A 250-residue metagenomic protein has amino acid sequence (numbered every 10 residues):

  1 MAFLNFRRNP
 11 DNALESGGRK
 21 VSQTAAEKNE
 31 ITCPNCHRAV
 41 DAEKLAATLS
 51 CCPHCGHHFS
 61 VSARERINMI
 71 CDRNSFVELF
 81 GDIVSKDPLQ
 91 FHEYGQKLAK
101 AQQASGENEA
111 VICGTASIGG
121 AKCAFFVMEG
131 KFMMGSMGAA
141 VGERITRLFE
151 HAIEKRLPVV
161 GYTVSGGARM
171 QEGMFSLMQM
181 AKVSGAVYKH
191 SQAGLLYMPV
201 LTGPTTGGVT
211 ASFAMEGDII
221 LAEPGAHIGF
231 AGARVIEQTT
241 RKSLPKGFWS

Functional and structural regions predicted by a protein language model:
M1-N108, T115-I118: Intrinsically disordered, low-complexity segments enriched in small/flexible residues
T32, C51, A63-R66, V141-R144 (+4 more regions): General structural feature for long, well-ordered alpha-helical segments within catalytic domains of soluble enzymes
A47-S50, S62, A140, M178 (+2 more regions): Charged, alpha-helix-enriched surfaces in structured cytosolic catalytic cores of large nucleotide-utilizing machines
G95-A104, R144, S165-A168, S212: N-terminal-biased segments
E109-I112, M215: Glycine-rich, charged/polar anion/phosphate-binding loops that engage phosphate groups from diverse ligands
I112-S191, M198: Cleft-lining beta-strand/loop regions that shape enzyme active-site pockets
T163-S250: Conserved catalytic cores of soluble enzyme domains, especially glycine-rich substrate-binding beta-alpha loops
